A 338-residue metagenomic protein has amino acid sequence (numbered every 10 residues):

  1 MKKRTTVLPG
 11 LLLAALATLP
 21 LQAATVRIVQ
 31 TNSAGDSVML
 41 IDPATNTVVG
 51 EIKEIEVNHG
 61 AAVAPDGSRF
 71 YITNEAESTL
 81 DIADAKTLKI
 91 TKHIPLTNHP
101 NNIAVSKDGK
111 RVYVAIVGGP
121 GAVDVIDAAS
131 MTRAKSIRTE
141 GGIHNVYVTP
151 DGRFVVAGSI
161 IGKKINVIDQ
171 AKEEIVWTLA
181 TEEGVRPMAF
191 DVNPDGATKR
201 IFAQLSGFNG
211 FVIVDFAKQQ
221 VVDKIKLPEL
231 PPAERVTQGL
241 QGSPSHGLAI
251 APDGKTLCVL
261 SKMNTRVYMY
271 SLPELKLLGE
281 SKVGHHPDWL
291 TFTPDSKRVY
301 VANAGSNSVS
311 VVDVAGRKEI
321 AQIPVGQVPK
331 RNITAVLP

Functional and structural regions predicted by a protein language model:
M1-L11: Bacterial N-terminal signal peptides that target proteins for export
P9-P20: Bacterial N-terminal signal peptides
L19-P338: Predominantly soluble domains enriched in secretory-pathway, periplasmic, or organellar proteins
